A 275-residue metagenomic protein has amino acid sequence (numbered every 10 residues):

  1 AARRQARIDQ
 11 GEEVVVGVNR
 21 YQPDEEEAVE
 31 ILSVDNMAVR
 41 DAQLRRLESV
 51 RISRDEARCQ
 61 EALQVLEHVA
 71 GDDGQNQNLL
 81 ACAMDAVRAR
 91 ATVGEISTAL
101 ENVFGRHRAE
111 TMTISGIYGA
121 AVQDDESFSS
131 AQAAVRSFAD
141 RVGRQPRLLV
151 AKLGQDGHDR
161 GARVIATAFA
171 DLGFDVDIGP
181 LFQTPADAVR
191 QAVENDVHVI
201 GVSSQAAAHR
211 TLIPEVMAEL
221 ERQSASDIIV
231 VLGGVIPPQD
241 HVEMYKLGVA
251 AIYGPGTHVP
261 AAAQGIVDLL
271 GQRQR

Functional and structural regions predicted by a protein language model:
A1-S130, V193, V197: Flexible, glycine-rich loop/tail regions that form catalytic "lids" or insertion modules at the edges of active sites
V122-S127, Q132-A133, G265, L270-R275: Flexible inter-domain linker/hinge segments
D125-R144, A250: Acidic, low-complexity intrinsically disordered tails
P146-L148: Conserved hydrophobic helix-helix packing surfaces used for dimerization/oligomerization
L153-Q155: Ligand/substrate-recognition segments at binding pockets and active sites
A162-Q272: Cofactor-cradling patches in redox/metallo enzymes
